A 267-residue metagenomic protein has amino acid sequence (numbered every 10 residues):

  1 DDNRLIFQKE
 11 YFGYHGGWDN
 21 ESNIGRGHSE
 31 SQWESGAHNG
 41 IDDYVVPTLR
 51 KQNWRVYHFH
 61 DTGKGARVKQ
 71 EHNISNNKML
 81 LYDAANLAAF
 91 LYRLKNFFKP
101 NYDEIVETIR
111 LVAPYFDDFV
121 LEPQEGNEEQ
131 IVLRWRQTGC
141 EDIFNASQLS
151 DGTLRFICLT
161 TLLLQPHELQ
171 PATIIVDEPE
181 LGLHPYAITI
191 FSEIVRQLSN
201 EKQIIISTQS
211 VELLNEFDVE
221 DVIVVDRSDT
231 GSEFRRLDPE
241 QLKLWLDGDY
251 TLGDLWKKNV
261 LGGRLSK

Functional and structural regions predicted by a protein language model:
D1-G16, E129-W135, D229-L237: Short, well-ordered strand-loop elements centered on a beta-strand within folded domains, enriched for acidic residues
D1-L111, V120: Electropositive, glycine-dotted interaction segments that contact anionic polymers or phosphate-rich ligands
D83-A85, F156-L162, S207-S210: Phosphate-binding glycine-rich loops of NTP-binding sites
V112-F116, L149: Surface segments flanking catalytic/ligand-binding clefts of nucleic-acid enzymes
D117-I131: Long, charged, glycine-rich C-terminal linkers/tails
Q130-E141, N145-V176, Y186-I190, L198: GG-anchored amphipathic helix commonly corresponding to the ABC/SMC/Rad50 NBD signature/C-loop
L169, T189-K267: C-terminal lobe/lid and adjacent interdomain/linker elements of RecA-like ASCE P-loop ATPase modules
